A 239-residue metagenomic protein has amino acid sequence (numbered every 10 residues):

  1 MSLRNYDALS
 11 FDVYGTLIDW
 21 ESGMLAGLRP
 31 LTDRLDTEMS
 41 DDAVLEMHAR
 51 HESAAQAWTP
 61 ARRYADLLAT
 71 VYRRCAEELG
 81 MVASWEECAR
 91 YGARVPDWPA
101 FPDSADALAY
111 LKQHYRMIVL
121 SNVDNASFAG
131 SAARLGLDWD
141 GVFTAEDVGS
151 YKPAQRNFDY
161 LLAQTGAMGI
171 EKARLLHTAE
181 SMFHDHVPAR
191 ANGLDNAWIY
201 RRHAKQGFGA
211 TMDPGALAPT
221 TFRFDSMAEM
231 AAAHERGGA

Functional and structural regions predicted by a protein language model:
M1-L9, E21, T37, A83 (+2 more regions): Asp-based, Mg2+/Mn2+-dependent phosphohydrolase catalytic module
L3-P102, A126: N-terminal helical cap/lid subdomain that shapes the substrate entry/recognition surface in HAD-like hydrolases
D66-V71, D106, R156, D225: Generic recognition of short, well-ordered alpha-helical interface segments
V71, A89-G92, H114-R116, V148 (+1 more regions): N-terminal start-of-chain detector that recognizes signal peptides and the immediate post-cleavage beginning
D103-H114: Catalytic-core regions built around general acid/base machinery
